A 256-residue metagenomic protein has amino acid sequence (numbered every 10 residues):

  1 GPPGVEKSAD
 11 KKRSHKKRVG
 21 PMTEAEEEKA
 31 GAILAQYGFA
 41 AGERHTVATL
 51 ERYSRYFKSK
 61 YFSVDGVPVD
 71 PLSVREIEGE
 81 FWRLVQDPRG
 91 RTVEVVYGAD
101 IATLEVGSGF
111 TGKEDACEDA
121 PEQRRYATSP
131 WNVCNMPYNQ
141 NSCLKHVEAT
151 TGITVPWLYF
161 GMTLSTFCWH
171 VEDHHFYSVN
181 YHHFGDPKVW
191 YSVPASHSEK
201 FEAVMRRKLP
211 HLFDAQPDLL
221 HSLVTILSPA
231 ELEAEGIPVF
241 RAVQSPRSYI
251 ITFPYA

Functional and structural regions predicted by a protein language model:
G1-P246, A256: Conserved N-terminal structural segment that caps and organizes enzyme catalytic cores in eukaryotes
